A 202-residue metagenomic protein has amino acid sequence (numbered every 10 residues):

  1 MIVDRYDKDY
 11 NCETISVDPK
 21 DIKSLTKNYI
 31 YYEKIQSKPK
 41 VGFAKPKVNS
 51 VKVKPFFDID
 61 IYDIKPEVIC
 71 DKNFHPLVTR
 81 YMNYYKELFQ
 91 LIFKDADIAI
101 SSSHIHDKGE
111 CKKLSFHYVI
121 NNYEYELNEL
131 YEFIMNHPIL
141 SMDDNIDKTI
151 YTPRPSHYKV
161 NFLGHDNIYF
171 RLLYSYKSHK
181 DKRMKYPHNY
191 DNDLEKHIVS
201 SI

Functional and structural regions predicted by a protein language model:
M1-F116, I120-I150, F170, Y176: Signature for HUH/AEP ssDNA processing cores
I139-I202: Catalytic "initiation/cleavage/transfer" segments centered on a nucleophilic residue and adjacent nucleic-acid-engaging
